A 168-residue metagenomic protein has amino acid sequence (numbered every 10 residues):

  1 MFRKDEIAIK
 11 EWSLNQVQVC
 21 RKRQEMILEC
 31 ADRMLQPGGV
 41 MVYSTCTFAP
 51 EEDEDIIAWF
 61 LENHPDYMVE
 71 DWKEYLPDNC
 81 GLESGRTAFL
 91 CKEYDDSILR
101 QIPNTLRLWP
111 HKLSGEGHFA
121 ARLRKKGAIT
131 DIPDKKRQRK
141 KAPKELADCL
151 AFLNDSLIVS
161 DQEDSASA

Functional and structural regions predicted by a protein language model:
M1-E29, L35, T47-E54, N63-Y67 (+1 more regions): Mobile active-site "lid"/loop adjacent to the S-adenosyl-L-methionine
Q24-D32, L76-E83: Low-complexity, flexible helical/coil segments
V42-S167: C-terminal catalytic and target-recognition region of SAM-dependent MTase-like enzymes, primarily methyltransferases
